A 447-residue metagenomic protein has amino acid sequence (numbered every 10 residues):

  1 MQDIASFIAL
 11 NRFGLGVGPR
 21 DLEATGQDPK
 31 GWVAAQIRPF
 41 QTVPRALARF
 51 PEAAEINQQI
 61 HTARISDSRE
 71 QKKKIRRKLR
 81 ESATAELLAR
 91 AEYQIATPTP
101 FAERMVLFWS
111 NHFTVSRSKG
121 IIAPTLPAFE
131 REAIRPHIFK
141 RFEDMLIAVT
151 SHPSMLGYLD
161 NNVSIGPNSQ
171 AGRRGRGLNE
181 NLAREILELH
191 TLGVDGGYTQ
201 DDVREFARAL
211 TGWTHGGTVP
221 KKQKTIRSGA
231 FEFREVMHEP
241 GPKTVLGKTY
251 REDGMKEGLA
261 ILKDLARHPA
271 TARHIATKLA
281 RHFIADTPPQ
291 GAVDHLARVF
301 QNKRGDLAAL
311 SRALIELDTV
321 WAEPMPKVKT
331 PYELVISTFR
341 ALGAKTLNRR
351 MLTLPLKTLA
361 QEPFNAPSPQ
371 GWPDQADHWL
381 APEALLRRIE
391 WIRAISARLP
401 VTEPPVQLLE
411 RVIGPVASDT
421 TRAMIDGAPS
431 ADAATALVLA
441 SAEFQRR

Functional and structural regions predicted by a protein language model:
Q2, F7-D21, H268, A272-K303 (+1 more regions): Flexible, low-complexity segments enriched for small/polar residues
D3-R12, K78-E81, G175-N181, R234-H238: Short, compositionally biased low-complexity segments
F13, Q36-I37, I186, L265 (+1 more regions): A generic structural signal for nonpolar/aromatic side chains embedded in well-ordered alpha-helices
G14-L15, Q41, F113, R117 (+7 more regions): Short alpha-helix boundary/capping elements
P19-R135, N162: N-terminal accessory alpha/beta regions
G26, I37, V149, L314-I315 (+1 more regions): A general structural motif at alpha-helix termini
K72-R76, A96, V115-S118, A171-G175 (+3 more regions): A ubiquitous short alpha-helical element
R90, I122-L354: Active-site substrate-binding loop specific to GH73 endo-beta-N-acetylglucosaminidase modules in bacterial autolysins
